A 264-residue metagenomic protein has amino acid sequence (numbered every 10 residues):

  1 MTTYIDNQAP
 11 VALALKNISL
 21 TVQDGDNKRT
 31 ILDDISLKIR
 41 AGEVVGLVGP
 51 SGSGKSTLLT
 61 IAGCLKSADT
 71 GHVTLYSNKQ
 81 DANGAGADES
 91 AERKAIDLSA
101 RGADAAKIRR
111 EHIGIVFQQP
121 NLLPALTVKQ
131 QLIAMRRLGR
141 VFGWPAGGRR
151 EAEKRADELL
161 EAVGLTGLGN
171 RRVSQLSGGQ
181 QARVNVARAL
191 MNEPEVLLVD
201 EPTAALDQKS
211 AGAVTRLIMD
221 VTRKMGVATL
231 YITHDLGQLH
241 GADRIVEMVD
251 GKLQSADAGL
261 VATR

Functional and structural regions predicted by a protein language model:
V48-P50: The feature captures the beta-strand-to-loop junction immediately N-terminal to the Walker
G63: Helix-to-loop junction immediately C-terminal to a conserved catalytic motif
H72-K107: ABC ATPase NBD Q-loop/coupling interface
R93-D97, I133, R140, G147-L168: Conserved ABC ATPase "signature" region
R172-L176, Q180: Conserved ABC ATPase signature
E193: Conserved catalytic motifs of ABC-family nucleotide-binding domains
L197-D200: Catalytic Walker B motif of ABC-type/P-loop ATPase nucleotide-binding domains
